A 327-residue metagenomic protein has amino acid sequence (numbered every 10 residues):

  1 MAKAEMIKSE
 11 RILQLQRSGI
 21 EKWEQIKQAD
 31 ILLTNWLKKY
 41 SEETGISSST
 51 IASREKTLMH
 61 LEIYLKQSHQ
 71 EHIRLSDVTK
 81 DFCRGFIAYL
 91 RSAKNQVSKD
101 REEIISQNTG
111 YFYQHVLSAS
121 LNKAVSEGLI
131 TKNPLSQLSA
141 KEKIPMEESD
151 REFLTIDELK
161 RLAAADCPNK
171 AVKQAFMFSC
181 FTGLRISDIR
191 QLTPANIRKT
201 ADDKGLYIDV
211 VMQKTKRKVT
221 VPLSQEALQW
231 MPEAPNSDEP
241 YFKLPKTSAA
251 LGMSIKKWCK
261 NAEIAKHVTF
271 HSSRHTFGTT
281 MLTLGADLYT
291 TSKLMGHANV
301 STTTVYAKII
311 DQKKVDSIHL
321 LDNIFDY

Functional and structural regions predicted by a protein language model:
M1-I73, D77, D81: N-terminal DNA-binding module of tyrosine recombinases/phage integrases
H60-Y64, I73, V78-D81, S92-Q137 (+2 more regions): N-terminal DNA-binding recognition helix of tyrosine site-specific recombinases/integrases
E103-Q107, Y111-H115, S126, I130 (+3 more regions): Basic, Lys/Arg- and aromatic-enriched nucleic-acid-binding interface segment
S139-A140, Q191-M231: Conserved tyrosine-mediated DNA breakage-rejoining catalytic core shared by Y-recombinases
P145, F153, M212-K216, M295-L320: Catalytic-site neighborhood detector that most strongly recognizes the C-terminal catalytic loop/helix of tyrosine
N196-D203, A265-K266, A286-V305: Short, polar N-cap/turn motifs at the start of nucleic acid-interacting alpha helices
P222-A265: Active-site/catalytic core of tyrosine-dependent DNA strand-transfer enzymes
D322-Y327: C-terminal secondary-structure termini that scaffold catalytic or DNA-interacting sites
